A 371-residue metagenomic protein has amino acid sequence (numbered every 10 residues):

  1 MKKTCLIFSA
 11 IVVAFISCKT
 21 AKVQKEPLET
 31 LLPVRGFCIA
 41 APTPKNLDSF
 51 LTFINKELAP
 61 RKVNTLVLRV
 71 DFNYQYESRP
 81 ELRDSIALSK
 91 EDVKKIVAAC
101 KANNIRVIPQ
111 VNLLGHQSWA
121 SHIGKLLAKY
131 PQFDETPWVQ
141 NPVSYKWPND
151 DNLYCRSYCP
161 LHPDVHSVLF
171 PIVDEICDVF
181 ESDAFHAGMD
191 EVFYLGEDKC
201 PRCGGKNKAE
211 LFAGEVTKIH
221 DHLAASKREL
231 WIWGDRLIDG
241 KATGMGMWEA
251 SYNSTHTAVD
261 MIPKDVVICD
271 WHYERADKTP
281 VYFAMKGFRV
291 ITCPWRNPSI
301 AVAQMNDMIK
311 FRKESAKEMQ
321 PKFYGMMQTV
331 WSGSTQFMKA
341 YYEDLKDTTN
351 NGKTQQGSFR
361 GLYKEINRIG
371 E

Functional and structural regions predicted by a protein language model:
M1-E26: Bacterial Sec-dependent N-terminal signal peptides
K3, I16, G36, D198-P201: Secreted/extracellular small peptides and ectodomain modules produced from precursors
S9, P42, D71, Y273 (+1 more regions): Flexible loop residues that form catalytic and substrate-binding hotspots at small-molecule/glycan-binding clefts
K19, A87, K95, M285-G287: Extracellular/periplasmic carbohydrate-active domains that bind, remodel, or depolymerize complex polysaccharides
K22-K56, P60-R61, T65, T136-V139 (+6 more regions): N-terminal hydrophobic targeting/anchoring segments and the immediately downstream early-domain regions of hydrolases
C38-Y252, A258-D260, V266: Aromatic-lined carbohydrate-binding surfaces of glycoside hydrolases
A99-S121, Q140-I172, I268-F288, G325-E371: Electropositive, surface-exposed helix/loop patches at the edges of structured domains that serve as adaptable
V179, P201-F359: Catalytic-core regions of glycoside hydrolase
